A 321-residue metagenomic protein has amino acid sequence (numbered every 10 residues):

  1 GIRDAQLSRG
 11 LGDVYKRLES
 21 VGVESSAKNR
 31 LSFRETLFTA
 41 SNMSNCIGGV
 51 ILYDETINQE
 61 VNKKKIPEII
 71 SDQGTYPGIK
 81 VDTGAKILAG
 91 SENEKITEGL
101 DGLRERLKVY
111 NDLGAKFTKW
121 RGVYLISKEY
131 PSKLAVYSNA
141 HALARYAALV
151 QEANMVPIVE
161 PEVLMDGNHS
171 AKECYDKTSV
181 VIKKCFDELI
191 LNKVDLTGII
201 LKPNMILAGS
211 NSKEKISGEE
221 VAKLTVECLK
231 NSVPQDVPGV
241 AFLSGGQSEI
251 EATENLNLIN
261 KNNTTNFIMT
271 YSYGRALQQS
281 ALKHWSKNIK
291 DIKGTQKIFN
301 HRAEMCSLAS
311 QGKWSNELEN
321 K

Functional and structural regions predicted by a protein language model:
G1-Y15: Single conserved hydrophobic/aromatic residue that forms the stacking wall/gate of nucleotide- or nucleobase-binding
V23-N62: N-terminal low-complexity or amphipathic/hydrophobic leaders
S26, W120, V159, L201 (+1 more regions): Conserved, mostly hydrophobic/aromatic
S32, E92-K108, P131-Y146, S179-V180: Glycine-rich anion/phosphate-binding loops
A40-S41, K65-G78, L107-A115, A148-E152 (+3 more regions): Acidic (Asp/Glu)-rich catalytic clusters
I51-D112: Active-site cofactor/substrate anionic-group-binding motifs, chiefly glycine- and Lys/Arg-rich phosphate-binding loops
I51-V61, L88-S91, G122-A135, V163-H169 (+1 more regions): Glycine-rich, proline-tolerant flexible connector loops at the mouths of alpha/beta enzymes
H169-K321: Active-site capping/gating regions of soluble enzymes
